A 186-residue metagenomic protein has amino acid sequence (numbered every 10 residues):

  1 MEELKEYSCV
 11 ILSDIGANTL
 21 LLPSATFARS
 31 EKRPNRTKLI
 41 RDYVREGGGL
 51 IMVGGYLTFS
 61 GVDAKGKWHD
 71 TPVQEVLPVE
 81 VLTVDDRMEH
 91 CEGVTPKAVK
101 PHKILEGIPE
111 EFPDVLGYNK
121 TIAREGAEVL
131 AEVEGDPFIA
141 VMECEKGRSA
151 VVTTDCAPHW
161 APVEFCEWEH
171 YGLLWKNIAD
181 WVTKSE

Functional and structural regions predicted by a protein language model:
M1, K38, E134-F138: Alpha-helical scaffolding within the catalytic cores of extracellular/periplasmic polymer-degrading hydrolases
M1-E2, D42-Y43, K65, N119-A123 (+1 more regions): A general structural signal for short secondary-structure junctions and capping/turn motifs
E3, R36-L39, H69, Y171-W175: Stable alpha-helical elements in mature extracytoplasmic
K5-V62, E143-R148, V152: Short alpha-beta junction capping motif
I11-D14, V44-G48, L77-V81, I178 (+1 more regions): Sec/Tat-exported extracytoplasmic proteins
S30, P34, K67, F165-G172: Short, conserved loop/turn and helix-capping segments at secondary-structure boundaries that abut family-defining
G49-D136: An acidic, glycine-rich "communication" segment
R124, E128, C144-R148, T154-E186: Extracellular ligand-binding/catalytic regions of CAZymes and related secreted enzymes and adhesion modules
